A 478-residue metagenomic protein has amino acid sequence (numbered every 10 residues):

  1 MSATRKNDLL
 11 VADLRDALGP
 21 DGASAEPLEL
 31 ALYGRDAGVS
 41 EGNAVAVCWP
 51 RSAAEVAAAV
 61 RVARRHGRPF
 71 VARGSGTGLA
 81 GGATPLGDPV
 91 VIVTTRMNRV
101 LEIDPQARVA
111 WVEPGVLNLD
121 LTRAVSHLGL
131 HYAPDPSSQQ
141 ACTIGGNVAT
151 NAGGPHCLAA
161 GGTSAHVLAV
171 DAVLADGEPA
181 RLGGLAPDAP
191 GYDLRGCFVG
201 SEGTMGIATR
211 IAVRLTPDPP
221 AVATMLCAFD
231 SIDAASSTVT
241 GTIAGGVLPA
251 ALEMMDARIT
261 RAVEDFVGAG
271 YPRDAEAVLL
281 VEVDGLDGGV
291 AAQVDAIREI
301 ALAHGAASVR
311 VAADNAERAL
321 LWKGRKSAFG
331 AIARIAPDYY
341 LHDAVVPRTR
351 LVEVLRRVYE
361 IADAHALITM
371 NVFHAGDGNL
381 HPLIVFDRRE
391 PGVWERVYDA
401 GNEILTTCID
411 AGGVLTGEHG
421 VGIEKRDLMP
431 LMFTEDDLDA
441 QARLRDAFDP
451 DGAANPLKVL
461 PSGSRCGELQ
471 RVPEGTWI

Functional and structural regions predicted by a protein language model:
M1-D8, E29-G34, C48-W49, A54 (+17 more regions): Feature of Fe-S/electron-transfer and energy-metabolism proteins that preferentially highlights extended coupling
M1-R61, R65, G78-R108, S137 (+4 more regions): N-terminal flexible segment immediately upstream of the FAD-binding catalytic core in FAD-dependent oxidoreductases
G19-P20, I409-V421, R445-D446, P450-L457: Alpha-helix capping/hinge segments and adjacent helical runs
S24-Y33, T216-P217, A223, A228-A400 (+2 more regions): C-terminal substrate-recognition/cap domain of FAD-linked oxidoreductases
A80-N98, S126-L130, G153-S164, I211-P217 (+3 more regions): A glycine- and small-aliphatic-rich helix-loop capping segment at beta-alpha/alpha-beta transitions that lines
R99-E253, Q470-I478: FAD-binding subdomain of flavoenzyme oxidoreductases
R426-I478: Activity-critical C-terminal alpha-helical subdomain
